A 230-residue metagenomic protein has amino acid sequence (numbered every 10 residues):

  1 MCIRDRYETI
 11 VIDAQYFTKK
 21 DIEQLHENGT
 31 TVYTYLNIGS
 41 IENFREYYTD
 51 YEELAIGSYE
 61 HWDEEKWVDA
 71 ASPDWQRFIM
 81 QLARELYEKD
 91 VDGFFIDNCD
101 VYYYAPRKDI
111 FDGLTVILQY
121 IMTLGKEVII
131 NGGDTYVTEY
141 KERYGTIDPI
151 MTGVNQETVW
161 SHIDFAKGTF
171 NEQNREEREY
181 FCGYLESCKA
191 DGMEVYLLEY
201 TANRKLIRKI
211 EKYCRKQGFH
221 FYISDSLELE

Functional and structural regions predicted by a protein language model:
M1-I3: Short, small-residue-biased leader/transition segments that mark boundaries at the very start of proteins
Y7-D13, D63-Q76, A105-K108, G168-R175 (+1 more regions): The substrate-binding groove and active-site-proximal loops of carbohydrate-active enzymes, especially glycoside
F17-D21, Q81-L82, G132-G145, R175-Y184: Alpha-helical scaffolding within the catalytic cores of extracellular/periplasmic polymer-degrading hydrolases
T34, I96, T152: Conserved, mostly hydrophobic/aromatic
S40-Q81, I223-L227: Active-site-adjacent "subsite" loops/lids of carbohydrate-active enzymes
F78-P106: Active-site groove signature of glycoside hydrolases
L114-K141, G192-A202: Aromatic-lined carbohydrate-recognition surfaces of secreted/lumenal glycan-active proteins
N155-V159, I163-E230: C-terminal active-site rim and adjoining tail of enzyme catalytic domains
